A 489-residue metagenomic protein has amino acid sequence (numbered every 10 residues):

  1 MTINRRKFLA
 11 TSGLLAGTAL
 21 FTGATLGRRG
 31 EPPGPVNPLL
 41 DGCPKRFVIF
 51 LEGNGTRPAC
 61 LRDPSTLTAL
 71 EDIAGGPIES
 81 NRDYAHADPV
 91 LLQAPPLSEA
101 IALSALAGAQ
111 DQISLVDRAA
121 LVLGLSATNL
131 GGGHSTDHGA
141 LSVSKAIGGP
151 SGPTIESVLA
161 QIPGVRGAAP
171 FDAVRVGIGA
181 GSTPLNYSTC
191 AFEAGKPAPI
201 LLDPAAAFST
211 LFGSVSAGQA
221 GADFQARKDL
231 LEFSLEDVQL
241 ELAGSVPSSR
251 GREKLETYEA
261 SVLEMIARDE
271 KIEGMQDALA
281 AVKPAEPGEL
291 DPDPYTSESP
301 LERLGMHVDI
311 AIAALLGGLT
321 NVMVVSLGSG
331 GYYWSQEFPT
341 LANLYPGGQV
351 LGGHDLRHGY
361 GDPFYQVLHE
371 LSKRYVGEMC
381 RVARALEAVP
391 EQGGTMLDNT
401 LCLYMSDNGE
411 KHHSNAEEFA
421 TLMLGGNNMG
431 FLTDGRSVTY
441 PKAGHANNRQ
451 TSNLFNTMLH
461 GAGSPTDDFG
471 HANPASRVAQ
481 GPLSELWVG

Functional and structural regions predicted by a protein language model:
T2-G489: Ligand-binding pockets and gating/stacking loops
